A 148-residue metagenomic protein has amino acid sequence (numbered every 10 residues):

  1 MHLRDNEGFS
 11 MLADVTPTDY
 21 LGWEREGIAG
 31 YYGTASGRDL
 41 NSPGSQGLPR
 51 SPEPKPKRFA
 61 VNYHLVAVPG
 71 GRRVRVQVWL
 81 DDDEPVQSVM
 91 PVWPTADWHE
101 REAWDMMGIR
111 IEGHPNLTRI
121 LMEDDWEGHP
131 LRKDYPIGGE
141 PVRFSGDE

Functional and structural regions predicted by a protein language model:
M1-E148: Terminal low-complexity/charged segments
